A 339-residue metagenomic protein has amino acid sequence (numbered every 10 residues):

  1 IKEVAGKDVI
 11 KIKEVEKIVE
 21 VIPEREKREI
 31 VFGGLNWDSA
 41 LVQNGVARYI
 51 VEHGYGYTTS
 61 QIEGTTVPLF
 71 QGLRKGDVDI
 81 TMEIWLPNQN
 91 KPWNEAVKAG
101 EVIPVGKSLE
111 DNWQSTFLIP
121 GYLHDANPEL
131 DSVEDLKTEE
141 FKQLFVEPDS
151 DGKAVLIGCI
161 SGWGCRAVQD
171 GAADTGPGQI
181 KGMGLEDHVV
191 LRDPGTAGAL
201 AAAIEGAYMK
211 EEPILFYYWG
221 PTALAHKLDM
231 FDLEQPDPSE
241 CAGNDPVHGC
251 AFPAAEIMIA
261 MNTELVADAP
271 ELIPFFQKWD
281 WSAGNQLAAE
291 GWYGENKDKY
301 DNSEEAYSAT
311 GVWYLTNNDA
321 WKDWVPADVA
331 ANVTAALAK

Functional and structural regions predicted by a protein language model:
V21-F32, L144-K153, K322-D323, V333-K339: Immediate post-signal peptide segment of exported/extracytoplasmic ligand-binding proteins
E24-S39, Y57-I62, K153-I157, F276: Short, well-ordered beta-strand elements
D38-Y57, G171, G178-I180: Short, polar/charged alpha-helical segment
T59-Q61, T65-Y122: N-terminal segment of the mature folded domain
Q71-G72, V78-W85, L156-A242: Ligand-binding pocket segment of bilobal, Venus flytrap-like solute-binding proteins
E101-I157: A conserved helix-loop-strand patch within extracytoplasmic ligand-binding domains of the periplasmic binding
Q114-A126, A254-D268, G291-W292: A bilobed periplasmic-binding-protein/Venus flytrap-type ligand-binding module shared by bacterial periplasmic
R166-D187, G198-E211, A225, E271 (+2 more regions): An extracytoplasmic/periplasmic, membrane-proximal ligand-sensing/linker region
